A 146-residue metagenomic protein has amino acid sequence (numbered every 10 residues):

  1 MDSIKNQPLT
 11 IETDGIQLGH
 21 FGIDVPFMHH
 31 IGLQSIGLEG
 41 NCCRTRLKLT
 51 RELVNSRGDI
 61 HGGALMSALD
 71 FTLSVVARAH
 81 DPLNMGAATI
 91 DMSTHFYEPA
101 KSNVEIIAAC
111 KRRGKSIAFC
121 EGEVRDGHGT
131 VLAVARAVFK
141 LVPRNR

Functional and structural regions predicted by a protein language model:
M1-R146: Terminal targeting signals and extreme-terminal segments of soluble enzymes
